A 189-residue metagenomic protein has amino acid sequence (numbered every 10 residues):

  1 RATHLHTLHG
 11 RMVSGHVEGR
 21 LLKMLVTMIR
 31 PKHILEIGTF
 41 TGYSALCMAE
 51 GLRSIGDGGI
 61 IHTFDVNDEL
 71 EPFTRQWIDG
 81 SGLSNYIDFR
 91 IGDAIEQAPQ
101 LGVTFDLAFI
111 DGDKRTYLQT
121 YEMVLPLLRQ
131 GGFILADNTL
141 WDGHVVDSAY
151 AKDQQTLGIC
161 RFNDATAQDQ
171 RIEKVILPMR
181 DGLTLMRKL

Functional and structural regions predicted by a protein language model:
R1-V13: Rossmann-like AdoMet
H16-L189: S-adenosylmethionine/decaboxylated-SAM
